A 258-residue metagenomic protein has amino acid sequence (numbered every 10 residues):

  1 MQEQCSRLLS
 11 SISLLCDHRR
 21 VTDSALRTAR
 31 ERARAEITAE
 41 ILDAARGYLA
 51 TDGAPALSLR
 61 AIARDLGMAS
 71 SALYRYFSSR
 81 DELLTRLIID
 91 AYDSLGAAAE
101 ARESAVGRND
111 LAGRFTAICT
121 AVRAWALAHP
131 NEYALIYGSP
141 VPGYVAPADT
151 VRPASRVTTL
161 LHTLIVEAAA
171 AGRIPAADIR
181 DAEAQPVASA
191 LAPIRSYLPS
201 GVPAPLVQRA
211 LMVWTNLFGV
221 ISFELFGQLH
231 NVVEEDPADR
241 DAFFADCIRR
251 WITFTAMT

Functional and structural regions predicted by a protein language model:
M1-R20, T159, T163-T258: C-terminal peripheral helix-coil segments that are non-catalytic and often amphipathic
Q4-D52, A56-A61, D65, S78-T85 (+1 more regions): Basic, helix-initiating cap at the start of DNA-binding domains
E36, E40-G47, D65, E82-R102 (+5 more regions): Alpha-helical structural segments
D43, A112-N131, S155, T159-A169 (+3 more regions): Amphipathic alpha-helical segments that line or abut small-molecule/effector binding pockets and mediate allosteric
A50, G96, E100, R123-L127 (+3 more regions): Short amphipathic alpha-helical interface segments enriched in basic and hydrophobic/aromatic residues, used as
G67-F77: Short hydrophobic/aromatic patch on the recognition helix
A101-N109, V141-Y144: Helix-loop segments that flank and shape redox-cofactor active sites
P147-A148: Divalent-cation-assisted or electrostatically stabilized phosphate/pyrophosphate-binding catalytic cores
